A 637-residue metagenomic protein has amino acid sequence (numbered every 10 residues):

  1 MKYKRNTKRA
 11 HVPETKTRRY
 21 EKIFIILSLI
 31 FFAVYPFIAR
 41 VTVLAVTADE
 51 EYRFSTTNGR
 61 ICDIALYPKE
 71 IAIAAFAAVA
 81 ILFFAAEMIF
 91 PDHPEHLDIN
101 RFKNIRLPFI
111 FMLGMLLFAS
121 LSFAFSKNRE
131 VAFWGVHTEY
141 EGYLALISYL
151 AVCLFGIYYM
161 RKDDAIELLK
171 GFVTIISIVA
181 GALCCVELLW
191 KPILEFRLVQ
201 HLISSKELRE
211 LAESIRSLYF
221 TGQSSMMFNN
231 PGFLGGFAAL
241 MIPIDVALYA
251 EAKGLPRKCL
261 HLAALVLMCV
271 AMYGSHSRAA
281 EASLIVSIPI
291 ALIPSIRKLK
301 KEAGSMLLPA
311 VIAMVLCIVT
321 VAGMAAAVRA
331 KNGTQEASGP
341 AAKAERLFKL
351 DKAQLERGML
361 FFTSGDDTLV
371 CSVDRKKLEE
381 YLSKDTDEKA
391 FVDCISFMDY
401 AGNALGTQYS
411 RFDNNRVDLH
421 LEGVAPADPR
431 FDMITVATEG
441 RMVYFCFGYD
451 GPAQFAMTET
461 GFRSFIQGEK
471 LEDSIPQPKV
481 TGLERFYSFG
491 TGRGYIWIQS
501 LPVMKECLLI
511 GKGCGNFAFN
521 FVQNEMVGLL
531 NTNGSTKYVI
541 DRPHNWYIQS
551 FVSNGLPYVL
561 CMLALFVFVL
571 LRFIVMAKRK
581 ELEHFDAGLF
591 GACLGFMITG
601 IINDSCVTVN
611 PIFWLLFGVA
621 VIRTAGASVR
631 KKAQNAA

Functional and structural regions predicted by a protein language model:
K2-R19, I23-A39, K69-E87, F109-F125 (+7 more regions): Alpha-helical transmembrane segments of multi-pass inner-membrane proteins
T47-L66, V131-A132, E210-M227, Y495 (+1 more regions): Juxtamembrane membrane-water interface segments that cap and precede transmembrane helices
L82-F102, S120-W134, V629: Transmembrane alpha-helix boundary signature
A132-Y143: Non-cytosolic membrane-interface motifs at loop->transmembrane helix junctions
L154, G235, Y495-I498, P502 (+3 more regions): Solvent-exposed, polar/charged alpha-helical surfaces in well-ordered, non-transmembrane soluble domains, broadly
P192, N230, S372-K377, Y381 (+4 more regions): TM-adjacent membrane-interface loops and short helices in multi-pass inner/ER membrane proteins
A401-S488, V503: Long, low-complexity, polar/charged, intrinsically disordered or flexibly structured peripheral segments
K631-A637: Short, charged juxtamembrane terminal tails flanking transmembrane helices
